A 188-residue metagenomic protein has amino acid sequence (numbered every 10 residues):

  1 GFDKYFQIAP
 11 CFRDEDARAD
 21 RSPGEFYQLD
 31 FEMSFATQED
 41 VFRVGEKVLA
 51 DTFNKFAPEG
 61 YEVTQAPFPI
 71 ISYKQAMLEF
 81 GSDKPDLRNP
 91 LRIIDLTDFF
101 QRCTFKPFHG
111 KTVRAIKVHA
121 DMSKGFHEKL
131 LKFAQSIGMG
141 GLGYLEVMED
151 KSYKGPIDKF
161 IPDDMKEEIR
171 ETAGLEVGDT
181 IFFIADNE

Functional and structural regions predicted by a protein language model:
F2-E188: Class II aminoacyl-tRNA synthetase catalytic cores and aaRS-like
